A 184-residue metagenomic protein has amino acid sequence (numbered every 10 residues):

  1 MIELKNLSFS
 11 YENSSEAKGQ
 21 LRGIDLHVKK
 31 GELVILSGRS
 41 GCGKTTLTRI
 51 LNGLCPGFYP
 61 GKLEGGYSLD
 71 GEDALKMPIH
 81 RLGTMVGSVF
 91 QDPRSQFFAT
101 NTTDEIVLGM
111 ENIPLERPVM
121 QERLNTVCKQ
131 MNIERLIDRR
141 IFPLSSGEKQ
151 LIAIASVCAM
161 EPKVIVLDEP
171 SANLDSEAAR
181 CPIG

Functional and structural regions predicted by a protein language model:
M1-L4, F9-G23, C55-P60, K76-P78: A short, flexible loop at the N-terminus of ABC-type nucleotide-binding domains that lies
S37-R39: The feature captures the beta-strand-to-loop junction immediately N-terminal to the Walker
G66-R81: ABC ATPase NBD Q-loop/coupling interface
P118-L136: Conserved ABC ATPase "signature" region
R140-L144, E148: Conserved ABC ATPase signature
E161: Conserved catalytic motifs of ABC-family nucleotide-binding domains
I165-D168: Catalytic Walker B motif of ABC-type/P-loop ATPase nucleotide-binding domains
